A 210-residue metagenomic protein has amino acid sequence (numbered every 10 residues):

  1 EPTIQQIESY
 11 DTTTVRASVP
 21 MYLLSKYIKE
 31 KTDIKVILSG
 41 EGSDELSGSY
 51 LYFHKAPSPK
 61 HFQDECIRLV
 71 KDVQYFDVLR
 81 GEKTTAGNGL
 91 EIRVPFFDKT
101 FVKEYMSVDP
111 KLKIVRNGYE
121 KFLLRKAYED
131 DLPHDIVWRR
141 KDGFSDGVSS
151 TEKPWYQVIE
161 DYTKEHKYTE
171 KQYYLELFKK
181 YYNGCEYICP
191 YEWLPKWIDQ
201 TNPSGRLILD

Functional and structural regions predicted by a protein language model:
E1-L132, D146-Q157, D161, K171 (+4 more regions): ATP-dependent adenylate-handling active sites, centered on carboxylate activation for C-N bond formation
P133-G143: Conserved S-adenosyl-L-methionine
